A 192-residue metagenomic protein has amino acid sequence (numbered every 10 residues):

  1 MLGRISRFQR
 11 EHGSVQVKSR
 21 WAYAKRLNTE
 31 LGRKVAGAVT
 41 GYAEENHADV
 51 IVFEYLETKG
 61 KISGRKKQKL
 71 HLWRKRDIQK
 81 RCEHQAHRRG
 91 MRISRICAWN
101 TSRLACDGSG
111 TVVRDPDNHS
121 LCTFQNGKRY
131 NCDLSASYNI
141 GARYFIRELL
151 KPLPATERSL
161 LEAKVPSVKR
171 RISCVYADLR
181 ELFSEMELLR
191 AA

Functional and structural regions predicted by a protein language model:
M1-A192: Positively charged, helix-rich recognition surfaces that bind polyanionic ligands
